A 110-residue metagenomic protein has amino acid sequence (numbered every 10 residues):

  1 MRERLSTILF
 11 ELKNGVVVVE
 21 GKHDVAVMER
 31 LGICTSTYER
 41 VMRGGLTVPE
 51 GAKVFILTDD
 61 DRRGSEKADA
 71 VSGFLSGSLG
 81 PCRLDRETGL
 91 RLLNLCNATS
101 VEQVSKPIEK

Functional and structural regions predicted by a protein language model:
M1-V16, K22-A26: Phosphate-handling DNA/RNA-contact segment within nucleic-acid enzymes
K13, V27-L31, S36, R40-K110: TOPRIM fold recognition
G21-K22, D60: Helix N-cap/beta->alpha junction signal
